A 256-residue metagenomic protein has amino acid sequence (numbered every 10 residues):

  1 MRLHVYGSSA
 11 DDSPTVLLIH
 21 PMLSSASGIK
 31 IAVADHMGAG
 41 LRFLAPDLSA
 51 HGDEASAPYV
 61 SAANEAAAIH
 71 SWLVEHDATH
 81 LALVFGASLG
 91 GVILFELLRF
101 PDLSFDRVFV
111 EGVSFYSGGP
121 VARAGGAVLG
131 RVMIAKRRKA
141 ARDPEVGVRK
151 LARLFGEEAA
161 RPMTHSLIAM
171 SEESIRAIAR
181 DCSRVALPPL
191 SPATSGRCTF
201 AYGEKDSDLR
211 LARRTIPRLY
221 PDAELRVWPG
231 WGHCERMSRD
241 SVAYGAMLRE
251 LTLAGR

Functional and structural regions predicted by a protein language model:
Y6-A55: Conserved HGGG/HGGXW glycine-rich cap/lid loop of the alpha/beta-hydrolase fold
L44-L83: Active-site loop/oxyanion-hole signature of alpha/beta-hydrolase fold enzymes
G86-G90, L94: Gly/Ala-rich beta-loop-alpha elbow adjacent to hydrolase catalytic centers
R99, F105-K136: Flexible "cap/lid" loop of the alpha/beta hydrolase fold
P120, R138-P192: Conserved alpha/beta-hydrolase catalytic His-Asp/Glu region
A193-T194, F200-Y202: Short beta-strand/loop motif that positions the catalytic acidic residue of the alpha/beta-hydrolase fold
S207-R213: Conserved alpha/beta-hydrolase "acid-adjacent" motif
W231-V242: Catalytic histidine-centered segment of alpha/beta-hydrolase-like enzymes
